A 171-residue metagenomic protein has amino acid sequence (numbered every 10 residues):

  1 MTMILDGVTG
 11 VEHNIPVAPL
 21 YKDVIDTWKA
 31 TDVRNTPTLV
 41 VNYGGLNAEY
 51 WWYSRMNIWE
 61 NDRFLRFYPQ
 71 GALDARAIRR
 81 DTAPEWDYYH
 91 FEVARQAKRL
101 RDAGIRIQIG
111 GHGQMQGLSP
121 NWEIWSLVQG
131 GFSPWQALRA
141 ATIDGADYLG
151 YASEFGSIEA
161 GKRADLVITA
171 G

Functional and structural regions predicted by a protein language model:
M1, D144-G145: Extended, hydrophobic alpha-helical segments in both membrane/secreted and soluble proteins
M1-V8: Functional cores that coordinate and move charged inorganic groups
G7, I15-G130, W135: Active-site neighborhoods of metal-dependent hydrolases
V8-T9, A164: Alpha-to-beta junction loops
G10, S126, S157: Conserved beta-strand positions that form and line the central face of beta-propeller blades
L118, S133-L138, Y148-G171: Acidic, glycine-enriched loop/beta-strand segments at the rims of small-molecule binding/catalytic pockets
